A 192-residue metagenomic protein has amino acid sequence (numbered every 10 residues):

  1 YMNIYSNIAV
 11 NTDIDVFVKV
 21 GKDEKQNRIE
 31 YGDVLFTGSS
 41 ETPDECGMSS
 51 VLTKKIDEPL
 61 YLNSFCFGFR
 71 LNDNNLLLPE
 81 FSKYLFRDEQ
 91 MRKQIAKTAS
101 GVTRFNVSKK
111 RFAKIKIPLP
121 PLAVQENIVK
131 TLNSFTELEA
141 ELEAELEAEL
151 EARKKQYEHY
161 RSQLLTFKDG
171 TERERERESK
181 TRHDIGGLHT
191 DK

Functional and structural regions predicted by a protein language model:
Y1-K192: Charged, alpha-helix-forming regions
